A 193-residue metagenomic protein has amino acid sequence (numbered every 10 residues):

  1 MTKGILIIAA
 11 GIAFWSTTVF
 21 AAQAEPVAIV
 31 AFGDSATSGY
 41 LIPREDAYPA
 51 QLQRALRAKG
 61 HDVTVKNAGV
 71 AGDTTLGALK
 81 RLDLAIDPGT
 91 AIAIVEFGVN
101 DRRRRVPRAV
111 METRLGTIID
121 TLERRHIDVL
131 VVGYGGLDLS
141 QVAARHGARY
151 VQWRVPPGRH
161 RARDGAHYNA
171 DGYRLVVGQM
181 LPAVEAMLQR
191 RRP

Functional and structural regions predicted by a protein language model:
M1-G4: Positively charged n-region of N-terminal signal peptides that target proteins for export
I7-A9, G69, R103: Intrinsic disorder/low-complexity detector
I7-T18: Bacterial N-terminal signal peptides
A9-A10, S38, G158: Homeobox/homeodomain signature
A22-A71, R81-G89: Serine-esterase "nucleophile elbow" of acetyl-processing enzymes
D34, Y40, V70-D73, V99 (+2 more regions): Gly/Ser/Thr-rich helix-start
E45, T74, M111: Charged, low-complexity surface patches
Q51, A58-H61, G77-P193: Alpha-helical cap/lid subdomain in secreted, periplasmic, or secretory-pathway luminal O-acyl-processing enzymes
